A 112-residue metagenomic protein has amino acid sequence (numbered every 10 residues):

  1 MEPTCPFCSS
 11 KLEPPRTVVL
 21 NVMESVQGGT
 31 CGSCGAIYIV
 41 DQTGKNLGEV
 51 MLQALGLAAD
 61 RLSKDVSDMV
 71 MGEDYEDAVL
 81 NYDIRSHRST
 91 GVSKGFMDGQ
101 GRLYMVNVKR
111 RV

Functional and structural regions predicted by a protein language model:
C5-S9, C31-C34: Short cysteine-rich clusters marking metal-coordination/redox-active sites
S9-E13, Y38-I39: Cys/His-rich microdomains that often coordinate metals
P14-L20, T43-N46: Short acidic alpha-helical/loop segments enriched in Asp/Glu that coordinate divalent cations
V18-T30: Short linker/helix segments within small regulatory modules
T30-L52, D60-M69: Short metal-binding segments enriched for Cys and/or His
D60-V112: Long, contiguous alpha-helical scaffold regions
